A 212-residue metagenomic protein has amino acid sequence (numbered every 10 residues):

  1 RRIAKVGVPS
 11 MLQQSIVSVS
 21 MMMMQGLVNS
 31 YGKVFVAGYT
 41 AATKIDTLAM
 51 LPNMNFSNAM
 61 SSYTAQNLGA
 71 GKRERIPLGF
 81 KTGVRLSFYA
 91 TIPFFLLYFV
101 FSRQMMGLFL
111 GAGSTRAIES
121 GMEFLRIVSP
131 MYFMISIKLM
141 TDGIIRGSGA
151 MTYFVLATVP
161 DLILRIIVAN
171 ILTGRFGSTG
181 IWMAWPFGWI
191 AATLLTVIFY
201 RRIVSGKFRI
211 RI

Functional and structural regions predicted by a protein language model:
R1-M23, L27, L48, P52 (+5 more regions): Hydrophobic faces of transmembrane alpha-helices in multi-pass small-molecule transporters and flippases across diverse
R1-V8, T64-M131, L172-I212: Short alpha-helical transmembrane segments in multi-pass integral membrane proteins
S10, Q14, M22, G26 (+7 more regions): Transmembrane alpha-helix boundary and packing residues in multipass membrane permease domains and related
S15-K44, L48, Q66, Q104-S114 (+2 more regions): Helix-terminus/linker motif at the lipid-water interface of multi-pass membrane proteins
G38-S102, I135-G149, Y153-A157: Small-residue-rich hydrophobic transmembrane alpha-helices
M54-S57, V128-G147, Y153-R165, I181-V197: Short runs within selected transmembrane alpha-helices of multi-pass transporters and secretion channels
